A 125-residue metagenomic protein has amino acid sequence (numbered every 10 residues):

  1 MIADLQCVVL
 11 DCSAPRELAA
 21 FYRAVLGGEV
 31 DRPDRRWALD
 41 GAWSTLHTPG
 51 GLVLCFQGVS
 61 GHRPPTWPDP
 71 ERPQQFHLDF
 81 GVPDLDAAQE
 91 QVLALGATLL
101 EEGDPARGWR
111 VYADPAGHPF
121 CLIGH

Functional and structural regions predicted by a protein language model:
I2-A3, V9-L54, A87-E90, A94-G103 (+1 more regions): Core segments of cupin and vicinal oxygen chelate
Q6-V8, F76-H77: Short active-site oxyanion
T45-L46, W67-P70: Short secondary-structure boundary/capping segments
G61-W67: A short, acidic/glycine-rich surface segment
D69-V92: Mid-chain, well-packed structural core segment of small domains
D114: Short, acidic, Ser/Thr-enriched surface-loop or helix-capping motifs
L122-H125: Short beta->alpha transition motifs characteristic of CBS
